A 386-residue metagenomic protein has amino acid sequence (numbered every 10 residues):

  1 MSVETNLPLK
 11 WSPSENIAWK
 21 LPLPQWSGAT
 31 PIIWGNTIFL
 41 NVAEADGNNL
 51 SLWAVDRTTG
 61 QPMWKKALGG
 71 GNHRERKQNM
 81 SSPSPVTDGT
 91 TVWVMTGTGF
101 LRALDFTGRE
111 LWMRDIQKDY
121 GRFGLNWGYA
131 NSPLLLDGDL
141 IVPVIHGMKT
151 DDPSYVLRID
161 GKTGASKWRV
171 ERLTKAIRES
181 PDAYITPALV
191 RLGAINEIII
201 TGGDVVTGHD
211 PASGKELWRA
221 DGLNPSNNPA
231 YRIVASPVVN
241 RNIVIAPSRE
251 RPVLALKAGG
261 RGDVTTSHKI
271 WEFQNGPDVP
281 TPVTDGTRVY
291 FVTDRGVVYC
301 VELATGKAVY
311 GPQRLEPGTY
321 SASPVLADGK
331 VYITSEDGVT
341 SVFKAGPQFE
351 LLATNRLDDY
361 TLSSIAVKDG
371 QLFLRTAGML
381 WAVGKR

Functional and structural regions predicted by a protein language model:
M1-R386: Noncatalytic, solvent-exposed loop/strand surfaces of beta-propeller-type extracellular/periplasmic domains
